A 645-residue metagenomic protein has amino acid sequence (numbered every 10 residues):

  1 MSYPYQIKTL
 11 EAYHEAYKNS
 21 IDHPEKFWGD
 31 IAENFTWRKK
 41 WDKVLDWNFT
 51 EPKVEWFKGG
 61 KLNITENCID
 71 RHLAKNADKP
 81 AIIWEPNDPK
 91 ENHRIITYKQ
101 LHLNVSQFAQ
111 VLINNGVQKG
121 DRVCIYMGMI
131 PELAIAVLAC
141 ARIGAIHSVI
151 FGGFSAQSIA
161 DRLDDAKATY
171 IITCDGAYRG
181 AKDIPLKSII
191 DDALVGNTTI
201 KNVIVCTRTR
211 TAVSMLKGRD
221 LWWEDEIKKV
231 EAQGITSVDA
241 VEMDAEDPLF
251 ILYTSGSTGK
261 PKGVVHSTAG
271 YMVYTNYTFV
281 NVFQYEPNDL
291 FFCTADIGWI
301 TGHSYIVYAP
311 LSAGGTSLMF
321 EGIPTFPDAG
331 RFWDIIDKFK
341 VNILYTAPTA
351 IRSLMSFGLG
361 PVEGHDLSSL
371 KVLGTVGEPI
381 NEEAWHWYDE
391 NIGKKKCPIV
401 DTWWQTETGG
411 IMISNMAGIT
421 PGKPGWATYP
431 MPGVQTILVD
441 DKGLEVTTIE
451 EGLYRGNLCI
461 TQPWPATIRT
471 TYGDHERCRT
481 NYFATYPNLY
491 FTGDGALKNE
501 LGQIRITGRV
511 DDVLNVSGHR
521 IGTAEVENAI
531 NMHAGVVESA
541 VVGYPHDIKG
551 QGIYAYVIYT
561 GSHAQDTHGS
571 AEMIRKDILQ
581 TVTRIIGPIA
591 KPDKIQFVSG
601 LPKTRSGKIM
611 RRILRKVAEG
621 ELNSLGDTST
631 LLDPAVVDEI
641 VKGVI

Functional and structural regions predicted by a protein language model:
T65, I82-L138, S155-A160, M215 (+2 more regions): Conserved AMP-binding/adenylate-forming core of the ANL superfamily
D78-P80, I204-V205, T211, L216-Y253 (+3 more regions): Conserved pre-ATP/AMP-binding loop-to-beta segment of ANL
I150-G176, I190, D337, L344 (+8 more regions): AMP-binding/adenylate-forming catalytic core of the ANL superfamily
V205, I548, R584-I609, E621-V644: AMP-binding/adenylate-forming catalytic domain of the ANL superfamily
I227, G315, N342-T346, M355-P424 (+1 more regions): Gly/Ser/Thr-rich phosphate-binding loop
G270-L290, I300-I343, F357-L359: Conserved AMP-binding/adenylation subdomain of ANL enzymes
Y429-G433, L444-Y482, I521, L622-N623: Conserved ATP/PPi-binding loop(s) of AMP-dependent carboxylate-activating enzymes
I437-Q462, K498-L501, G569-A571, R575 (+1 more regions): Conserved beta-loop-beta connector loops within the AMP-binding
